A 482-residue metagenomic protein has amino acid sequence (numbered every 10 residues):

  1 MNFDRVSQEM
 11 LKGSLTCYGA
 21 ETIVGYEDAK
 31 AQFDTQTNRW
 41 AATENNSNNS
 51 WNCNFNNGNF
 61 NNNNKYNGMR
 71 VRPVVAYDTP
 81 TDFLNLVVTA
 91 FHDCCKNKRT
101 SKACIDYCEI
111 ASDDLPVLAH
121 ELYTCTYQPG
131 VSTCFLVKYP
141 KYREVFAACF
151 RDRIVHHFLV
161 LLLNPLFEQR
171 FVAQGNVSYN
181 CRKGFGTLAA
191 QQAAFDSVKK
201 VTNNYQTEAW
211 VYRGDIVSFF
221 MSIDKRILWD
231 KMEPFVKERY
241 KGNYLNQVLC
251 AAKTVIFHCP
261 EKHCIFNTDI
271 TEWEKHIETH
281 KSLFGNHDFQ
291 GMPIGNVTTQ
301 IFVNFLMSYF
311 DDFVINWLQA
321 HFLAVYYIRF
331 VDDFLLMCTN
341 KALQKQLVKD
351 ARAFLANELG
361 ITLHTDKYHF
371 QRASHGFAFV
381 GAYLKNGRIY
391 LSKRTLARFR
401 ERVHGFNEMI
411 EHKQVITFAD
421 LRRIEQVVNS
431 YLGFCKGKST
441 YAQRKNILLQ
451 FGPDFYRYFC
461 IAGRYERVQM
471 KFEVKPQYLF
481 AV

Functional and structural regions predicted by a protein language model:
N2-T79: C-terminal, surface-exposed recognition/capping segments
D78-P116, E473-V482: Non-catalytic, polymerase-adjacent accessory regions of viral genome-replication enzymes
N97-S101, I105, G130-I154, F171-F185 (+2 more regions): Short, conserved non-catalytic motifs in the polymerase core
L122, N203-V331, L335-D350, Q371: Conserved polymerase palm-domain catalytic core
A148-C149, H157, E278-F289, D311-W317 (+2 more regions): Right-hand nucleic-acid polymerase module
N164-D224: Active-site-proximal segment of RNA-dependent polymerases
C338-L363, Y390-K393: Helical (often loop-to-helix) elements that flank the catalytic cores of nucleotide-handling enzymes
